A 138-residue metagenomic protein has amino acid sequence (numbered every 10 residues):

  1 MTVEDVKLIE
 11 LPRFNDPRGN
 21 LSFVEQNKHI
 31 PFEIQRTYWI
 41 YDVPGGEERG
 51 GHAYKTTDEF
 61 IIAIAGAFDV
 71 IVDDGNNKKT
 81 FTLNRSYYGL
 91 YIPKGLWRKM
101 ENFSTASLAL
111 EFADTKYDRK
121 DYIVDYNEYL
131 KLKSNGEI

Functional and structural regions predicted by a protein language model:
M1-Y88, T105-L108, F112, Y117-I138: Non-catalytic, conserved peripheral segments adjacent to functional cores
R85-L90, G95-N102: Well-ordered alpha/beta subsegment
